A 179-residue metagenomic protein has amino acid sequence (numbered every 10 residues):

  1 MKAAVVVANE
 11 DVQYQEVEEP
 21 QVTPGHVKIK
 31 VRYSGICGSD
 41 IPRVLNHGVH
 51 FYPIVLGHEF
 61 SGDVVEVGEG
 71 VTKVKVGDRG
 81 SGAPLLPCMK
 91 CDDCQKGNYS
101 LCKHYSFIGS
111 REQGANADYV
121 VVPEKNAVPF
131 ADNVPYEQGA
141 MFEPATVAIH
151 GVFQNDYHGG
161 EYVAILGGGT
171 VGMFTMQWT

Functional and structural regions predicted by a protein language model:
V7, E19, F51-G57, I108-E112 (+1 more regions): Short Gly/Pro-enriched turn/cap motifs at secondary-structure boundaries
P20-S34, H47-D92, A131-V134: Glycine-rich beta-strand-centered segment in the early N-terminal region that forms part of a ligand/cofactor-binding
C37, K73-V74, A83-V128, D132: Cysteine-cluster motifs in flexible loop/terminal segments that predominantly coordinate metals
S39-R43: Cytochrome P450 core scaffold surrounding the K-helix E-X-X-R motif and the conserved "meander" helix-loop region
P135-T179: Mid-domain Rossmann-like dinucleotide-binding core that forms the NAD(H)/NADP(H) cofactor-binding site
